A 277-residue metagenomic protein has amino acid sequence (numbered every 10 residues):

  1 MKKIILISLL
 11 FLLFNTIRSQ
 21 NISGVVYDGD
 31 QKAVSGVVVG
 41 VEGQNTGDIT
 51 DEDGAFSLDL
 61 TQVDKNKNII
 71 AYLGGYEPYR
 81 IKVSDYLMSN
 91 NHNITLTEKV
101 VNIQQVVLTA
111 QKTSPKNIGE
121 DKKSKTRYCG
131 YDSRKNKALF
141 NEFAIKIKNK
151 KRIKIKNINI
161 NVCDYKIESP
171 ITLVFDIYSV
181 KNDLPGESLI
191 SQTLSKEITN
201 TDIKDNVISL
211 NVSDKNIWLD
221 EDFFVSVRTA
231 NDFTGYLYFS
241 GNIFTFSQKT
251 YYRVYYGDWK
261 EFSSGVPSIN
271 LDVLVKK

Functional and structural regions predicted by a protein language model:
Q20-S35: Structural motif
K32, S57-N66, K215-D220: Short Pro-Gly-centered beta-turn/loop motif in secreted/extracellular proteins
N45-A55: Short, acidic Ser/Thr/Gly-rich low-complexity loop/linker segments typical of extracellular and cell-surface proteins
N68-K82, L87-M88: A short, solvent-exposed loop/turn motif at the edges and junctions of modular extracellular/periplasmic domains
Y72-Y76, N90-Y131: Short, acidic, small-residue-rich periplasmic hinge/interaction motif at the N-terminus of Gram-negative outer-membrane
K154-Y165, V227: A short beta-strand element within beta-rich, extracytoplasmic domains of secreted/secretory-pathway proteins
I171-T245: Aromatic- and Gly/Pro-enriched, solvent-exposed loop/edge beta-strand patches characteristic of beta-rich domains
F246-K277: PGST-rich, cysteine-poor low-complexity/disordered linker and tail segments that act as flexible spacers
